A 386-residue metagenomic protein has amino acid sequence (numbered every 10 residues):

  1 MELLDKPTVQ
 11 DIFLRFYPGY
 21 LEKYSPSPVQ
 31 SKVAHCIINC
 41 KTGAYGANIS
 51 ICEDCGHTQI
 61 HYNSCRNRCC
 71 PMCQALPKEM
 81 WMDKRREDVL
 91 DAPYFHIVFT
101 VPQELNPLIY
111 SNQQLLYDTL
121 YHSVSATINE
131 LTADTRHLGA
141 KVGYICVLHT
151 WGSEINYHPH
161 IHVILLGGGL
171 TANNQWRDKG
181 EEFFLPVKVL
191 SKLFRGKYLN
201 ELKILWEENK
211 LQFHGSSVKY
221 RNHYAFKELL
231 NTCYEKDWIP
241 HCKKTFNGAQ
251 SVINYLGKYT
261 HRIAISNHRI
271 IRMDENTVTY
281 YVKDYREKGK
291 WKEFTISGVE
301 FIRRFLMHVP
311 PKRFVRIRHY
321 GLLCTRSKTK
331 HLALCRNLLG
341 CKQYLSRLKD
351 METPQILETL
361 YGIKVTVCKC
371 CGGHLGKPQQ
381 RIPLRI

Functional and structural regions predicted by a protein language model:
M1-I386: Beta->alpha loop/short-helix hinge microenvironment recognizer with preference for catalytic Tyr/His contexts
